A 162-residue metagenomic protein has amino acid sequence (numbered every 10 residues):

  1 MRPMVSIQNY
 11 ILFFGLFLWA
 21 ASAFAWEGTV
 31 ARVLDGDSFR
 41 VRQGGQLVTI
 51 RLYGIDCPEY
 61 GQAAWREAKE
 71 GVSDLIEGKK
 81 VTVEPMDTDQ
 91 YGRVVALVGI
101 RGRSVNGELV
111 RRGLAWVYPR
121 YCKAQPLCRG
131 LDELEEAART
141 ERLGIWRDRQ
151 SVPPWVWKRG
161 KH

Functional and structural regions predicted by a protein language model:
R2-F14, A21-H162: Small beta-barrel nucleic-acid-binding modules, primarily SNase/OB-fold domains and secondarily Tudor-like barrels
